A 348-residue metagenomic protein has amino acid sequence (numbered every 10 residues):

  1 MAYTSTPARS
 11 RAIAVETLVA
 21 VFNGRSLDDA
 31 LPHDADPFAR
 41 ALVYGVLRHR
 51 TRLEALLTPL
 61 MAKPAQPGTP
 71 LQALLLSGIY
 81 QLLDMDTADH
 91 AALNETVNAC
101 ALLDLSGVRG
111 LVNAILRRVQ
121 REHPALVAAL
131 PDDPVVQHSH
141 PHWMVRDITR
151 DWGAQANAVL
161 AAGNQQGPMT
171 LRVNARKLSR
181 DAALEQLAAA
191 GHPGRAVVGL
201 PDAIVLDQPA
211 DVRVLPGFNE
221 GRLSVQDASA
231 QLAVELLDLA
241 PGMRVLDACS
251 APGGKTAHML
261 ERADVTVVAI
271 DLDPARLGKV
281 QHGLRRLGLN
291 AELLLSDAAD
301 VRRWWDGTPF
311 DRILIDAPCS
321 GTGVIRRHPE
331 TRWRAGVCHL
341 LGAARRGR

Functional and structural regions predicted by a protein language model:
M1-R348: S-adenosylmethionine
